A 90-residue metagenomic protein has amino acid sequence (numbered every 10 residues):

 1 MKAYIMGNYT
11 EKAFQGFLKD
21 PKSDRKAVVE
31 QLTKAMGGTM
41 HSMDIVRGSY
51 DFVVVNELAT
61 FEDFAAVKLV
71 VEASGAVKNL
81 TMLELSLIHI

Functional and structural regions predicted by a protein language model:
K2, T33-M36, V70: Generic alpha-helical hydrophobic packing signal
K2-K19: Short glycine-/aliphatic-rich beta-strand segments at the starts of folded cytosolic domains
Y4-N8, D44-V67: Short, well-ordered beta-strand segments in beta-rich or mixed alpha/beta enzyme and ligand-binding folds
Q15-T39: Short amphipathic alpha-helical segments
G37-D44, N79-T81: A short linear hydrophobic-aromatic micro-motif
E57-S86: An amphipathic, aromatic/His-enriched active-site/gating alpha helix that lines ligand/cofactor pockets
I88-I90: Conserved small/polar residues in nucleotide/adenosyl-binding loops
